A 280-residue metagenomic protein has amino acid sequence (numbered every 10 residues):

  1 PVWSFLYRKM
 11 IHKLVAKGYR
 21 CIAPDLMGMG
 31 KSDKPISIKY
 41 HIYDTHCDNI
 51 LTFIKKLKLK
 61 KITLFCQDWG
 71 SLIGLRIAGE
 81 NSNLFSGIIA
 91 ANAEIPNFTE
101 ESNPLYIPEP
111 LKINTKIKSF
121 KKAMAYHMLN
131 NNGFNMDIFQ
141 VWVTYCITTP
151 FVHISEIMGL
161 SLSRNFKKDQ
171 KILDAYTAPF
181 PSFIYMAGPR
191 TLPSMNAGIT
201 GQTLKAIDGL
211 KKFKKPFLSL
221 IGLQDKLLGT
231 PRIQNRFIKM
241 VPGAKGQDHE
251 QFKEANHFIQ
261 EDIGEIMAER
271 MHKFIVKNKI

Functional and structural regions predicted by a protein language model:
P1-K31, F53: Conserved HGGG/HGGXW glycine-rich cap/lid loop of the alpha/beta-hydrolase fold
V2, D225, N256-I259: Glycosyltransferase donor-binding loop in the core domain
L6, M29-F65, W69-D248: Flexible "cap/lid" subdomain of the alpha/beta-hydrolase fold that forms the substrate-access gate
M10, I77, R270-F274: Hydrophobic residues on the short alpha-helix immediately C-terminal to a glycine-rich phosphate/catalytic loop
A23-P24, C66, A90, Q260: Conserved SAM-binding loop
L26, A93, E254: Active-site loop/turn elements of alpha/beta-hydrolase fold enzymes, especially the short glycine-/histidine-rich
A244-I280: Catalytic active-site module of serine/aspartate enzymes centered on a nucleophile-bearing elbow/loop
